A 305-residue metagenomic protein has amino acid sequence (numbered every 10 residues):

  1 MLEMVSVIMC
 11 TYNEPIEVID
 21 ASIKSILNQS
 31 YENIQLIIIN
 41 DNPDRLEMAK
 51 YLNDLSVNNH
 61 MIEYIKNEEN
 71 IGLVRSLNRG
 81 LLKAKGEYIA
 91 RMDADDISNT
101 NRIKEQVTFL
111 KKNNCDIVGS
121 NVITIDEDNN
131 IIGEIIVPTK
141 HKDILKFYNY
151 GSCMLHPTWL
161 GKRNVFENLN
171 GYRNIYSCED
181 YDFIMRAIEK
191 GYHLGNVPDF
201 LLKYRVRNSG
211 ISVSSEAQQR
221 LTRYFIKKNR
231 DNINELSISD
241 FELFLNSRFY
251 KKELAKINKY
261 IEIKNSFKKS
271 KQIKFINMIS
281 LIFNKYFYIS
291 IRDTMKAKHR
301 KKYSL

Functional and structural regions predicted by a protein language model:
M1-L27: N-proximal low-complexity "stem/linker" segments adjacent to membrane-targeting elements
V7, T139-L221: Conserved nucleotide-sugar donor-binding catalytic segment
V18, E47-M48, L77, S98-I103 (+2 more regions): Acidic donor-diphosphate engagement hotspot in glycosyltransferases and nucleotidyltransferases that stabilizes
S22, N67-A84, E105: Glycine-rich, basic loop-to-helix element that forms the pyrophosphate-binding segment of sugar-nucleotide handling
I23-K66: Acidic donor-binding segment of Leloir-type glycosyltransferases
I89: Short aromatic/hydrophobic "clamp" motif used to bind/position activated sugar donors
N101-I132: Conserved donor NDP-sugar-binding/catalytic core segment of glycosyltransferases
L194, V206-L305: C-terminal subregions of glycosyltransferases and related glycan-biosynthesis enzymes
